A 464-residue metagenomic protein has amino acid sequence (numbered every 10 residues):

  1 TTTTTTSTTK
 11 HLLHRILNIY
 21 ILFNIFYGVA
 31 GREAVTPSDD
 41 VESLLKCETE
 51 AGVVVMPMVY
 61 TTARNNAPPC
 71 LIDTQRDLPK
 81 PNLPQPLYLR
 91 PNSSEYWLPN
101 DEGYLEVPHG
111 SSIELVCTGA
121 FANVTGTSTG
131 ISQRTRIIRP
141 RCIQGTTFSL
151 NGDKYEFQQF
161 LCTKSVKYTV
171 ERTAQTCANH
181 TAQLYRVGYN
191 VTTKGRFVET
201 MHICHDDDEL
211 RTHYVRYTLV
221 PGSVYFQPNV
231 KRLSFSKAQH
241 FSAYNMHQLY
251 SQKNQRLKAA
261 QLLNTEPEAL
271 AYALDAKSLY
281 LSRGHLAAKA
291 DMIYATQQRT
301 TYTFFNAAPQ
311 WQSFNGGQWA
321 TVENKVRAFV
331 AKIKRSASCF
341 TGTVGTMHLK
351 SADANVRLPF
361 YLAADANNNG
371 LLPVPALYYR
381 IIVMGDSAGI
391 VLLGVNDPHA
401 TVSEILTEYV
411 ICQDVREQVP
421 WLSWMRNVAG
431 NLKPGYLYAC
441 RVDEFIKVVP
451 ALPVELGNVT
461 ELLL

Functional and structural regions predicted by a protein language model:
T3-T4, K10-L464: Domain-level detector for secreted/extracellular nuclease and nuclease-toxin modules, and for the ENPP-like C-terminal
